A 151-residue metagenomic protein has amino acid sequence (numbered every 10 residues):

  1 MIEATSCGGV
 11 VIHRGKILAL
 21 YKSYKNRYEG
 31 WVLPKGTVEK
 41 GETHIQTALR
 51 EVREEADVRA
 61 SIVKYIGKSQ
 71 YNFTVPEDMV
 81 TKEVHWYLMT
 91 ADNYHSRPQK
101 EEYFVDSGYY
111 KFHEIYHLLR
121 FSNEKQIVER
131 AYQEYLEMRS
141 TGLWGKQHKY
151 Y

Functional and structural regions predicted by a protein language model:
M1, N26, G30-V32, K64-D78 (+1 more regions): Charged, low-complexity, helix/coiled-coil-prone segments
M1-L33: N-terminal strand-loop-strand
G8, H13-L18, I45, Y65 (+2 more regions): A generic structural signal for ordered secondary structure
V38-Q126, K149-Y151: Unchanged
Q126-Y132: A small-molecule sensor/coupling module
R139-Y151: Long, compositionally biased
